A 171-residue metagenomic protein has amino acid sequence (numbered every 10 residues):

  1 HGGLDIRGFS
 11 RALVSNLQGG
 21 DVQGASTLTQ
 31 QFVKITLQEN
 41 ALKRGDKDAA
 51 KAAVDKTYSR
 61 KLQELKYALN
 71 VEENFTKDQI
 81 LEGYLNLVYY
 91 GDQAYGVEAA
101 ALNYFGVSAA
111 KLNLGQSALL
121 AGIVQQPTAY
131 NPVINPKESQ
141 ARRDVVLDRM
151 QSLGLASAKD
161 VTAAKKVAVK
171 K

Functional and structural regions predicted by a protein language model:
H1-S157: Peptidoglycan glycan-strand catalytic modules in the bacterial/periplasmic cell-wall system
S157-K171: Non-catalytic structural connector segments
